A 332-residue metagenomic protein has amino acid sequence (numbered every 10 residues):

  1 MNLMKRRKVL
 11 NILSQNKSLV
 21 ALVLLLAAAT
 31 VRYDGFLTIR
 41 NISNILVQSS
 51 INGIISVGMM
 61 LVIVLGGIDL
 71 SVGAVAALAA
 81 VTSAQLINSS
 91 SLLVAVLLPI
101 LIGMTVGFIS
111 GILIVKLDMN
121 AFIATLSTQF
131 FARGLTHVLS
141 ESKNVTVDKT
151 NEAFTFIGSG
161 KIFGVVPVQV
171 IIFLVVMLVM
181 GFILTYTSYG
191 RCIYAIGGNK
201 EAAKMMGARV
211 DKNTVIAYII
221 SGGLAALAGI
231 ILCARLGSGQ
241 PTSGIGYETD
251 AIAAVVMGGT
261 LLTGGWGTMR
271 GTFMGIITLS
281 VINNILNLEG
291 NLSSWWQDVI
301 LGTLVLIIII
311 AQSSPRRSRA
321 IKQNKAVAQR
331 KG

Functional and structural regions predicted by a protein language model:
M1-V23, A27, G198-E201, M205-K212 (+1 more regions): Cytosolic-side transmembrane-helix boundaries in multi-pass membrane proteins
V9-L10, I68, T105-T146, Y186-S188 (+2 more regions): Short loop segments and helix-boundary regions at transmembrane helix junctions of multi-pass inner-membrane proteins
L25-S91, I112-M119, G259-M269, T303: Single transmembrane alpha-helix segments in multi-pass membrane proteins
D34-N44, T136-E141, L184-S188, A217-A254 (+1 more regions): Inter-helical junctions in multi-pass inner-membrane proteins, predominant in energy-converting antiporter-like
S49-G58, A74, L78, L101-F108 (+5 more regions): Hydrophobic alpha-helical segments embedded in the membrane of multi-pass proteins
S89-L93, L97-P99, T105-S110, I114 (+1 more regions): Helix-loop-helix "hairpin" substructures at the membrane interface of multi-pass membrane proteins
L117, A121-Y186, N213-I216, L236-G244 (+3 more regions): Transmembrane helix-bundle core of multi-pass membrane transporters and related energy-transducing complexes
A225, R235-G302: Transmembrane alpha-helical segments in multi-pass inner-membrane proteins
